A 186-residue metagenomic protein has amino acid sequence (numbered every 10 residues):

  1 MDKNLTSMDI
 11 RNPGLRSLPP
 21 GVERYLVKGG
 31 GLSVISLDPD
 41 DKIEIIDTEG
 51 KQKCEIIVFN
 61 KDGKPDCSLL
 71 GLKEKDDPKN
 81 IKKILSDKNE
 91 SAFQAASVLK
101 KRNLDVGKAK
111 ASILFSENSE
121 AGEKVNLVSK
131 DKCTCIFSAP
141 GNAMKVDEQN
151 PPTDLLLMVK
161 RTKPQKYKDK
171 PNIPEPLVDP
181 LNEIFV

Functional and structural regions predicted by a protein language model:
M1-V186: Acidic, Ser/Thr/Pro
